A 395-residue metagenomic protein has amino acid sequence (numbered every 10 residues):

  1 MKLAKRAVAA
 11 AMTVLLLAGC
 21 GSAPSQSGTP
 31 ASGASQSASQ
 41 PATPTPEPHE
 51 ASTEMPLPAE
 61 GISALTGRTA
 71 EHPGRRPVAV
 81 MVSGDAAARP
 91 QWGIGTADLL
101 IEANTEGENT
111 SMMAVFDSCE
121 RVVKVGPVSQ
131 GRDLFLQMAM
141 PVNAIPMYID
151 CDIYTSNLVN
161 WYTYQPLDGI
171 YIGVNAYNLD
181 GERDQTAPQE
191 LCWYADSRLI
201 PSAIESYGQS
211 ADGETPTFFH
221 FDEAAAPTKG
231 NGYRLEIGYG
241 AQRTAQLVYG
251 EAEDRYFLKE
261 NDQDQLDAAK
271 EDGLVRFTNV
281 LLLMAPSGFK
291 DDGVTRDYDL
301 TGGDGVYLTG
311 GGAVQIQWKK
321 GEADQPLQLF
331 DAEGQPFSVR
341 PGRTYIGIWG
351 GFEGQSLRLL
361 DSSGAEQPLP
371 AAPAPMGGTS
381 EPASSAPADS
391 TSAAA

Functional and structural regions predicted by a protein language model:
M1-V8: Bacterial N-terminal signal peptides that target proteins for export
L16-G19: C-terminal motif of bacterial Sec signal peptides marking the signal peptidase cleavage site
G21-P24: Bacterial signal peptide processing site
G28-E54: Post-signal peptide N-terminal segment of mature Sec-exported envelope proteins
P30-Q40, T379-A394: Intrinsically disordered, low-complexity terminal tails and inter-domain linkers enriched for S/T/G/P/D/E
P46-I101, E106-G378, S392-A395: A surface/extracellular/periplasmic glyco- and lipid-processing/surface-interacting theme
